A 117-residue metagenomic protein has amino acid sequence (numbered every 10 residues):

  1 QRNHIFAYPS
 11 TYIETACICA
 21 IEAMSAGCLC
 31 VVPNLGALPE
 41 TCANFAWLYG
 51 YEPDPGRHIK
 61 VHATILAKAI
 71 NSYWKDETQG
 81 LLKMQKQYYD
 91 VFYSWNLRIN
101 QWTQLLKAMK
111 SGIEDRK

Functional and structural regions predicted by a protein language model:
Q1-T15, C28: Acidic donor-binding loop of glycosyltransferase active sites
R2-N3, N44-F45, F92: Structured helix-beta-strand junction loops
E14-C17, M24, N34: Short glycine/acidic-rich beta->alpha loop that forms part of the nucleotide-sugar donor binding site in diverse
A20-S25, P39-E40: Short alpha-helical segment that forms part of, or immediately flanks, the ligand-binding pocket in carbohydrate-active
L29-V32, P39: Short hydrophobic beta-strand element within catalytic cores of glycosyltransferases and related nucleotide-activated
P39-S72: Change "using UDP/GDP/dTDP sugars" to "using nucleotide sugars
V61, K75-E114: A charged, aromatic-enriched C-terminal amphipathic alpha-helix characteristic of glycosyltransferases across folds
